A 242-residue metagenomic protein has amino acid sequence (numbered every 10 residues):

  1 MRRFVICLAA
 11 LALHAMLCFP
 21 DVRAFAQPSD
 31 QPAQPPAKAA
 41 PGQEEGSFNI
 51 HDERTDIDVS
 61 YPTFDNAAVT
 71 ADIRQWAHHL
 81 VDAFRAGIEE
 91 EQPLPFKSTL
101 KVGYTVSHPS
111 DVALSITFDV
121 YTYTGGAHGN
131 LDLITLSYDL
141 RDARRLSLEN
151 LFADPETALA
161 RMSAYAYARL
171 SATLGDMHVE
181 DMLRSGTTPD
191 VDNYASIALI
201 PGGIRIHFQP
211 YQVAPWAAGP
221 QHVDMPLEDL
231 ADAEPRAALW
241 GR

Functional and structural regions predicted by a protein language model:
M1-A9: Bacterial N-terminal signal peptides that target proteins for export
R3-F4, A15, A24: Hydrophobic alpha-helical segments, especially transmembrane helices and their immediate juxtamembrane helical caps
L8-C18: Bacterial N-terminal signal peptides
D21-R242: Compositionally biased intrinsically disordered regions enriched in Thr/Gly
